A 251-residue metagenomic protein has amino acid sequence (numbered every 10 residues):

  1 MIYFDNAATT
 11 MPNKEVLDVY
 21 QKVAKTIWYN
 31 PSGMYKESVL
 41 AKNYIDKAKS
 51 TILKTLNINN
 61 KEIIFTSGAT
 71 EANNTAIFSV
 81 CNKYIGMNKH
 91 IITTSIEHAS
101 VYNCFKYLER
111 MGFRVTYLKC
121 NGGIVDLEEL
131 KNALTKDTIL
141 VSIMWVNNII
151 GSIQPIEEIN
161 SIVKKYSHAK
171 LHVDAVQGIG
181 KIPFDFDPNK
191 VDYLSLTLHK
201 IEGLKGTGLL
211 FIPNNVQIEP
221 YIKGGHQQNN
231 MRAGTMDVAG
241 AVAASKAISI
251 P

Functional and structural regions predicted by a protein language model:
M1-P251: Pyridoxal 5′-phosphate
